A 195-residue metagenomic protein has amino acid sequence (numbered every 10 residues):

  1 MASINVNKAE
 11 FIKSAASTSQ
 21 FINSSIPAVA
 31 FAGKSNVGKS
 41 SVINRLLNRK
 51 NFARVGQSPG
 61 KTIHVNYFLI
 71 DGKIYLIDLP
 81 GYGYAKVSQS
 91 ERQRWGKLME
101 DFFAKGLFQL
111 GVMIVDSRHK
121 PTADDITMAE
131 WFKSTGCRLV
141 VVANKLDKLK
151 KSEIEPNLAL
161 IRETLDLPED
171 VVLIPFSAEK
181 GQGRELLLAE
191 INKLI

Functional and structural regions predicted by a protein language model:
M1-K86: Conserved G1/Walker A P-loop phosphate-binding module
V6-T18, K148-I195: Canonical P-loop GTPase G-domain recognition
S25, N51, H64, E91-W95 (+6 more regions): Helical mechanochemical/support elements of P-loop NTPase systems and associated helical scaffolds
L46-K50, F103, L165, I191: Hydrophobic aliphatic residues
K61, I74, G81-Y84, R118-P121 (+2 more regions): Conserved nucleotide-binding/hydrolysis micro-motifs of P-loop NTPases
F68, N144, L187: Residue-level signal for inorganic ion chemistry
D71-F108: Conserved nucleotide-sensing/catalytic segment adjacent to the nucleotide-binding pocket in NTP-handling enzymes
E100-V171: Conserved C-terminal guanine-recognition region of P-loop GTPase G domains, centered on the G4
